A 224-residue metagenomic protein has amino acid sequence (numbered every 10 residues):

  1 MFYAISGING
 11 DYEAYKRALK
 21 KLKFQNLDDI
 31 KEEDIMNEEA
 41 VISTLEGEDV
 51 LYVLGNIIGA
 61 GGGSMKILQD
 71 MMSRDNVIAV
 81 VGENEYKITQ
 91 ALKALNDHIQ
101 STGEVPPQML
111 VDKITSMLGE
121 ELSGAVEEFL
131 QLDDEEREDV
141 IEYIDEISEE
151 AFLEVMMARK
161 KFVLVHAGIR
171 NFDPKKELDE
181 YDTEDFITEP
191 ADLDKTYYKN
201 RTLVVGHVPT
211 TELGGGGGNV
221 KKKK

Functional and structural regions predicted by a protein language model:
M1-L68: N-terminal active-site segment of His-dependent metallophosphoesterases
I5-S6, L51-G55, A79-E83, V165 (+2 more regions): Active-site neighborhood of phospho(di)ester-bond hydrolases with catalytic His/Asp-centered motifs
N9-E13, G59-G62, N84-T89, N171-F172 (+1 more regions): Active-site environment of divalent metal-dependent phosphoester hydrolases
L45-E48, G61-V155, R159-K160, P190-L193: Active-site neighborhood of divalent metal-dependent phosphoester bond hydrolases
Y52, G59, M72, V77 (+1 more regions): Conserved RNase H-like, two-metal-ion catalytic cores of nucleic-acid enzymes
R159-V163, R170, T202: Conserved active-site beta-strand-loop modules that form the wall/rim of enzyme catalytic pockets and either contain
G168-T196: Active-site-proximal segments of metal-dependent phosphoesterases and phosphodiesterases across multiple
D185, P190-K224: Conserved beta-sheet core of the metallophosphoesterase superfamily
